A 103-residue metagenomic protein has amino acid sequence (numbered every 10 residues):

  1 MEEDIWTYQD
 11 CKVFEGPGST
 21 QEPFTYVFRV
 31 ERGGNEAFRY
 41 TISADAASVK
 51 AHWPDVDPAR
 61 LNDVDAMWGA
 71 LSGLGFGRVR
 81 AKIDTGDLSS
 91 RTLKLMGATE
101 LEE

Functional and structural regions predicted by a protein language model:
M1-A37: Short, charged/polar N-terminal "headpieces" of proteins
E22-A66: Amphipathic alpha-helical packing elements
S48-E103: Acidic, low-complexity intrinsically disordered segments
